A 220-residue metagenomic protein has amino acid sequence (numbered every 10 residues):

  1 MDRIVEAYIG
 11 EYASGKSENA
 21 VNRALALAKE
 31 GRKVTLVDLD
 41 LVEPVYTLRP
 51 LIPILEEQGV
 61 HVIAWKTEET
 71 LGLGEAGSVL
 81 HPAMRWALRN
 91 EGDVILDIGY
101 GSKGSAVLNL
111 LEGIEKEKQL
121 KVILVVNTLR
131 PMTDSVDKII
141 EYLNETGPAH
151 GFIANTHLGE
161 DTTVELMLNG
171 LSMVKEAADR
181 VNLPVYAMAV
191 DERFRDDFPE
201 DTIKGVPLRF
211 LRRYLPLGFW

Functional and structural regions predicted by a protein language model:
Y8: Hydrophobic anchor at the beta1->P-loop junction of P-loop NTPases
A13: Walker A (P-loop) phosphate-binding loop of P-loop NTPases
K16: Conserved lysine of the Walker
N19, R23: Hydrophobic positions on the alpha1 helix immediately C-terminal to the Walker A/P-loop
A24-G74: N-terminal phosphate/diphosphate-binding loop that engages ATP/GTP or pyrophosphate donors across diverse enzyme folds
W65-G72, E91-V107: Switch II (G3) loop of P-loop NTPases
L80-R85, I98: Cytosolic-facing regulatory segments adjacent to core modules
S102-G205: Conserved catalytic-core segment of NTP-binding enzymes
